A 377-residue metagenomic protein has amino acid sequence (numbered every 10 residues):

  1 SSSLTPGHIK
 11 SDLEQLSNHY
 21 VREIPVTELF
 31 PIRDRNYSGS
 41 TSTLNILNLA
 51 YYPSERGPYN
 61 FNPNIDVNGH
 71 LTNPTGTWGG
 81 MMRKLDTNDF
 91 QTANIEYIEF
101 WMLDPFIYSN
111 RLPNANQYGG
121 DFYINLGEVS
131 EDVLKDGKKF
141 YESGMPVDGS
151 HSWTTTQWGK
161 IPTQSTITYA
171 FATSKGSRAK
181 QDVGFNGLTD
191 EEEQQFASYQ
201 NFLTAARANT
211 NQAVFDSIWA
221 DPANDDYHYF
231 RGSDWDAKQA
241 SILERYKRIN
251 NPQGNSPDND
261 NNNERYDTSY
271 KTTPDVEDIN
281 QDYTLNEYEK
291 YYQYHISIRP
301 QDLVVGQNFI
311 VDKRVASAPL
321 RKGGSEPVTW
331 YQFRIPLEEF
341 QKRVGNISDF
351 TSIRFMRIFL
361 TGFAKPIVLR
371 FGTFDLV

Functional and structural regions predicted by a protein language model:
S2-I95, W101-V377: Interaction/scaffold regions that mediate signaling and macromolecular assembly across diverse proteins
